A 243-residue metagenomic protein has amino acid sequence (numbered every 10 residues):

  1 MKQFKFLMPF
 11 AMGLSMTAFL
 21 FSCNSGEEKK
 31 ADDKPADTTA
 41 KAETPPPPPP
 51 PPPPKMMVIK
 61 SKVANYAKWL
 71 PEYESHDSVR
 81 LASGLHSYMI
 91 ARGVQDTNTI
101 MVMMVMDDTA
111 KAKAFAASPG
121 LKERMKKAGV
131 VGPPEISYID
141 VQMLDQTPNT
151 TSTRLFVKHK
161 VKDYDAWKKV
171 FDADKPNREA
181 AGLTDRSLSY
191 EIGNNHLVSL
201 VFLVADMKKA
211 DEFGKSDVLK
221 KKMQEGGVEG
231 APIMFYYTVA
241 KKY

Functional and structural regions predicted by a protein language model:
M1-F21: Sec-dependent bacterial lipoprotein signal peptides
F6, L20, N24-Y243: Short S/T/G/P-rich N-terminal loop/turn motif that feeds into the first structured element of a domain
